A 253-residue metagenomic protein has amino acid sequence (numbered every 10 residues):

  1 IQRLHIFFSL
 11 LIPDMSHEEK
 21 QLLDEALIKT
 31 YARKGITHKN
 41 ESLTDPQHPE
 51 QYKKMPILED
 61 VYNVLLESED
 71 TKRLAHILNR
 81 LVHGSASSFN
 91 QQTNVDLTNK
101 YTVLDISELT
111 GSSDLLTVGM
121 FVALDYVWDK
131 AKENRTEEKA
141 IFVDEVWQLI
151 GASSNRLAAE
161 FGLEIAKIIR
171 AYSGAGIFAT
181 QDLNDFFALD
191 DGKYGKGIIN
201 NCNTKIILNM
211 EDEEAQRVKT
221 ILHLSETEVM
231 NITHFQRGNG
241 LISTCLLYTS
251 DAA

Functional and structural regions predicted by a protein language model:
I1-G174, N231, F235, G240-L246: P-loop NTPase motor domains
G174, A179-D185: Conserved H-loop
N184-G195: Glycine-rich, charge-decorated loop segments at or immediately adjacent to ligand/cofactor-binding or catalytic sites
Y194-I207: A short helix-turn-beta junction within AAA+ P-loop NTPase domains corresponding to the substrate/partner-engaging
E214-V218: Conserved AAA+ ATPase core "coupling" helix
Y248-A253: Conserved small/polar residues in nucleotide/adenosyl-binding loops
